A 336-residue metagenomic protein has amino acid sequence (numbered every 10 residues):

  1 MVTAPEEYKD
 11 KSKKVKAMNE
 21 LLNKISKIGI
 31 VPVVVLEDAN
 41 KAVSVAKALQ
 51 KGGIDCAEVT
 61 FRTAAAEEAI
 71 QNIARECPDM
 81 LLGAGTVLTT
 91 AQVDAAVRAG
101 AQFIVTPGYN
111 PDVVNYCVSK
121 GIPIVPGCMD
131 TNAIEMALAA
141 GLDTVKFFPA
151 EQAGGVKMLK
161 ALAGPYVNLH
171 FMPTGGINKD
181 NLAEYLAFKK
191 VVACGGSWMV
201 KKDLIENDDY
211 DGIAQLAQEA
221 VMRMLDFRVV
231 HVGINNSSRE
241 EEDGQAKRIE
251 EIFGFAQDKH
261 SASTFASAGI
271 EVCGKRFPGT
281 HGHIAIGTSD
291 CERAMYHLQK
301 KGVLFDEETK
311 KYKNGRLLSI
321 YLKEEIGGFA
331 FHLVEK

Functional and structural regions predicted by a protein language model:
K14-A99, S119, K179, N207-M222: Conserved N-terminal beta1-alpha1 strand-loop-helix module at the mouth
L21-V35, V221-A246, G279-I286: N-terminal beta-strand motif that seeds the catalytic metal site of vicinal oxygen chelate
V33-V35, C56-T63, M80-L88, A101-Y109 (+3 more regions): Catalytic beta/alpha-barrel core
Q50-D55, E76-D79, R98-I104, S119-V125 (+3 more regions): Glycine-enriched alpha-helix->loop->beta-strand junction motifs that scaffold or abut catalytic
T89-A99, N132-A140, I177-V192: Catalytic cores of alpha/beta
P107-V113, K146-G155, K190-G212: Glycine-rich phosphate-binding active-site loops on the catalytic face of alpha/beta enzymes
R239-F253, Y296-G302: Amphipathic alpha-helical segments
G269-G274, Q299-K336: Vicinal oxygen chelate
